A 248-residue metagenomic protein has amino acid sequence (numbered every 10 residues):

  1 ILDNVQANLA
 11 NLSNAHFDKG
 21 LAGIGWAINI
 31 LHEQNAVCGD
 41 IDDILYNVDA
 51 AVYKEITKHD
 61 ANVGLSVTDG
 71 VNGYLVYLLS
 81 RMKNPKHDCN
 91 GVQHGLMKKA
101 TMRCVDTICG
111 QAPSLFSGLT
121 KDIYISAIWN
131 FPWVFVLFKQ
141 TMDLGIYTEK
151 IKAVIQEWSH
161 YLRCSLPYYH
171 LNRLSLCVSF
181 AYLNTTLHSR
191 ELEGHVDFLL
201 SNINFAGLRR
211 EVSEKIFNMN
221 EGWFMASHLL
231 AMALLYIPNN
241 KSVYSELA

Functional and structural regions predicted by a protein language model:
I1-A248: Glycan-recognition and catalytic cores of secretory/periplasmic carbohydrate-active enzymes
